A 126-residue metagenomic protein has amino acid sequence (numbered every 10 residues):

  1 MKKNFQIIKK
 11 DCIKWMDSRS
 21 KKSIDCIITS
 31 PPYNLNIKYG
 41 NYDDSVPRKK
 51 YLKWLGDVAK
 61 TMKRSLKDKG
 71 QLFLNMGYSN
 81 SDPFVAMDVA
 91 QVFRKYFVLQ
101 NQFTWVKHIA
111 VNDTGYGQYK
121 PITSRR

Functional and structural regions predicted by a protein language model:
K2-R126: Core catalytic lobe of class I
